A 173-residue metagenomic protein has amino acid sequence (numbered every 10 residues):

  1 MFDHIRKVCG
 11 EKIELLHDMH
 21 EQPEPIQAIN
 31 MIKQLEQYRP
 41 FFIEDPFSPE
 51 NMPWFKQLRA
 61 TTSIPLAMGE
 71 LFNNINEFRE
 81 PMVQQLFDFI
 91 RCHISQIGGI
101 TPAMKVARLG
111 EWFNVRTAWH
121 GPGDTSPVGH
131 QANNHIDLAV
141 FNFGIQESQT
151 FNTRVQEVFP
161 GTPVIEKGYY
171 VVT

Functional and structural regions predicted by a protein language model:
M1-T61: Metal-dependent enolase-superfamily TIM-barrel catalytic cores that perform enediolate-based chemistry
K33, R39-F42, E50-V171: Shared catalytic-loop signature of beta/alpha-barrel
